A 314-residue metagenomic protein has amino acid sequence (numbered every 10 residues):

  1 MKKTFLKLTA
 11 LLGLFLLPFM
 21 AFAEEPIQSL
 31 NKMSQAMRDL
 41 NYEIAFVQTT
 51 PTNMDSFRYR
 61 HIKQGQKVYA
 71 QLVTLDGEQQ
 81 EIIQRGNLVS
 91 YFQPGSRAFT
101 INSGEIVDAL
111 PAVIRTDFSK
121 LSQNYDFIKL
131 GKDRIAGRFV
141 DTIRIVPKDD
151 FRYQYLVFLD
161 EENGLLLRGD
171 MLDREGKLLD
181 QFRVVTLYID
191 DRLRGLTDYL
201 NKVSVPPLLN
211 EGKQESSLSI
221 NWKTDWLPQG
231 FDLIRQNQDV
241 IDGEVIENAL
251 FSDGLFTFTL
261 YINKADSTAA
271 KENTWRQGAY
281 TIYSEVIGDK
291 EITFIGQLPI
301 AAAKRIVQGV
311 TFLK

Functional and structural regions predicted by a protein language model:
K2-F5, G13-K67, G104, S122 (+2 more regions): N-terminal leader/targeting segments and the immediate start of mature chains
E24-G95, D126-D133, F139, V146-Q154 (+2 more regions): N-terminal mature ectodomain segment of secretory-pathway/periplasmic proteins
S56-I62, I82-G86, T100-E105, Q181-V184 (+1 more regions): Short amphipathic beta-strand/extended segments with alternating polar/hydrophobic composition
D76-E78, R97-F99, R174-E175, D266-S267 (+1 more regions): Short, surface-exposed beta-strand-loop junctions and turns on beta-sheet-rich folds
Y91-V113: Acidic/charged, solvent-exposed loop-and-adjacent secondary-structure segments enriched in E/D, K/R, S/T, and G/P
A136-V205: Gly/Pro-enriched, hydrophobic low-complexity segments that function as extracytoplasmic propeptides/linkers
S204-I287, A301: Short, solvent-exposed recognition patches
